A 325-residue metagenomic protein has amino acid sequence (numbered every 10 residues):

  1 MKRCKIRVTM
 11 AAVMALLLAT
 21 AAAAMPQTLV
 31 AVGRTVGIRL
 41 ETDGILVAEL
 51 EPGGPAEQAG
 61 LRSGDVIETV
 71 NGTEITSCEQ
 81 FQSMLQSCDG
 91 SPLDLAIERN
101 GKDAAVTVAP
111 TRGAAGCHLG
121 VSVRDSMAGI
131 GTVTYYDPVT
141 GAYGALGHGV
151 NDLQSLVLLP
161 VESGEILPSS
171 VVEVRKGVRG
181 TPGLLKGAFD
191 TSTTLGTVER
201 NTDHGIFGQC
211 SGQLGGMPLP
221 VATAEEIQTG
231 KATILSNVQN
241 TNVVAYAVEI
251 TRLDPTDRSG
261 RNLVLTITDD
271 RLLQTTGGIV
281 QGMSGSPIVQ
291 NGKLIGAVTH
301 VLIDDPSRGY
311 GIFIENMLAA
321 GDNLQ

Functional and structural regions predicted by a protein language model:
M1-V30, T35-V36, V133, L153-L156 (+3 more regions): Gram-positive cell-envelope targeting signals
L29-S63: PDZ/PDZ-like groove recognition
V36, R62, Q82-V121: PDZ-domain C-terminal substructure recognizer with occasional recognition of PDZ-binding tails
D43, S63-G64, Q228, S284 (+1 more regions): Short, flexible surface segments
A56-E79, I288-Q290, I295-G296: Conserved PDZ fold ligand-binding element
T69-N100, D305-S307, I312-E315: PDZ domains, with a preference for the canonical peptide-binding region formed by the helix
N71, E79, V108, G147-H148 (+1 more regions): Short clusters of small/polar residues that mark proteolytic maturation junctions
R112-G277, Q281, Q290-N291, T299 (+1 more regions): Serine endopeptidase catalytic core focused on the charge-relay Asp
